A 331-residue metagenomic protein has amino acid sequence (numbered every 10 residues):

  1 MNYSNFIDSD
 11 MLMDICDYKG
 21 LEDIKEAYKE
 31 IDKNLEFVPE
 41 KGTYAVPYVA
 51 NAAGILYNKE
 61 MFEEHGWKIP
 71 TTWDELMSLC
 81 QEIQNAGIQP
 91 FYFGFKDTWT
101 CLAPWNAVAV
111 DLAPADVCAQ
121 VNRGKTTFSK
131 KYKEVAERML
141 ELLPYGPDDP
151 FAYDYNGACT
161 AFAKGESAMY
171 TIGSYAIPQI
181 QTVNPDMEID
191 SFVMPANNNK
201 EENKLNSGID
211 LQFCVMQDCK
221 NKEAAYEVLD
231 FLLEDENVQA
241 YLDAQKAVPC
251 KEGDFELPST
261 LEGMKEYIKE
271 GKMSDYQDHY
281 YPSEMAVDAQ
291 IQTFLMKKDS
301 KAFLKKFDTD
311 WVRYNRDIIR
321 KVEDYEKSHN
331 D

Functional and structural regions predicted by a protein language model:
M1, W73-M77, P150-A163: Short helix-initiation/N-cap motifs at beta->coil->alpha
M1-A53, M77, I83, A103-N106 (+1 more regions): Hinge/lid segment of periplasmic solute-binding proteins
N2-S4, M11-L12, Y175-Q179, L211-M285: Mature extracytoplasmic/periplasmic domains
C16-K29, L112-E134, T182-V183, A196-K204: Short, solvent-exposed loop/beta-turn-alpha elements that line the ligand-binding surface or hinge of extracytoplasmic
V38-Y48, A53, M77-G124, S167: Extracytoplasmic/periplasmic solute-binding protein
K41, E64-H65, E137, P144 (+2 more regions): Extracytoplasmic/periplasmic substrate-recognition and gating elements
E63, Q239, E270-D331: Conserved C-terminal helix/tail region of periplasmic/extracytoplasmic solute-binding proteins
C80-E82, V121-F151: Glycine-centered hinge/linker elements that transmit conformational signals in sensory and ligand-binding systems
